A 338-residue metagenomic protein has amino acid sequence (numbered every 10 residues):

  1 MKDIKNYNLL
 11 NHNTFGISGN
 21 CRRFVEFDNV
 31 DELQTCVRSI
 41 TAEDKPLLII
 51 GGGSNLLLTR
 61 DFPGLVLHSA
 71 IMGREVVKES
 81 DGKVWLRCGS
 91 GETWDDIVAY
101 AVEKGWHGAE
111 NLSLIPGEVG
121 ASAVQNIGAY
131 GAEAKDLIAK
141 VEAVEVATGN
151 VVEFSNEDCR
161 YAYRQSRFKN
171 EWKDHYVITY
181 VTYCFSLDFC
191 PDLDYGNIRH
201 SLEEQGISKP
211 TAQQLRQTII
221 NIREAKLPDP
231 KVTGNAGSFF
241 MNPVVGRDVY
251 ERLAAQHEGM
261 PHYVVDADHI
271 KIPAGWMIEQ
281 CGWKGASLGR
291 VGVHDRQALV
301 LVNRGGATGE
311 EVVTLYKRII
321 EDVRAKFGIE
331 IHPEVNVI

Functional and structural regions predicted by a protein language model:
M1-T148: Anion-binding (especially nucleotide phosphate/pyrophosphate-binding) glycine-rich loop and adjoining beta-alpha core
I4-K5, L10-I17, L56, V151-E310 (+1 more regions): Phosphate/pyrophosphate- and phosphate-bearing ligand-binding catalytic cores of soluble enzymes
W106, G309-V312: Beta-rich strand-turn-strand
I319: Phosphate/pyrophosphate-binding loops and the adjoining catalytic core of nucleotide-dependent enzymes
